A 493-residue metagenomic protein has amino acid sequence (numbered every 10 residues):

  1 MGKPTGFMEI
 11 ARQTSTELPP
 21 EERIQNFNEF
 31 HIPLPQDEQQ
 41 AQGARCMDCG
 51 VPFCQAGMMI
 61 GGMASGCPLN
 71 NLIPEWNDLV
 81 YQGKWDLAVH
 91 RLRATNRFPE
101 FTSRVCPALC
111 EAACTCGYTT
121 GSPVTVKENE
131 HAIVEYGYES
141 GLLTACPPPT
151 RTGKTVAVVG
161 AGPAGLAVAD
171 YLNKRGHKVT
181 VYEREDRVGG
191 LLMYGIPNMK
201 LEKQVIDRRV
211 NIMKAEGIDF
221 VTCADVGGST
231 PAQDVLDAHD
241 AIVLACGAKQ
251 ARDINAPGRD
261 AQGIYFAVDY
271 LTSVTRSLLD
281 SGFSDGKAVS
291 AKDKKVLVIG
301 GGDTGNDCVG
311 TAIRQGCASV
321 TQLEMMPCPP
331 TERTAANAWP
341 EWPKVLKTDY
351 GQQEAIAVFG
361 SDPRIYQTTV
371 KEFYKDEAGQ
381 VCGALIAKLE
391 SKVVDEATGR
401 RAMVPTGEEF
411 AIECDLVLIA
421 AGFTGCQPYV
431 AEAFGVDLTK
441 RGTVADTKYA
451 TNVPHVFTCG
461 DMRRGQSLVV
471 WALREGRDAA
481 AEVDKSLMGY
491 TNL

Functional and structural regions predicted by a protein language model:
T5-I32, A41-A44, N70-V80, H90-L92 (+8 more regions): Beta1-alpha1 glycine-rich phosphate/pyrophosphate-binding loop at the start of Rossmann-like nucleotide-binding domains
R12-D37, Q42-R45, Y366-T368, Y374-K375 (+2 more regions): C-terminal catalytic lobe of FAD-dependent flavoproteins
Q25-E38, A64-S65, L69-R104, A108 (+2 more regions): Ferredoxin-type iron-sulfur electron-transfer modules in oxidoreductases and energy-metabolism complexes
A132-T150, R208-G228, A251-Q315, L438-N452: Glycine-rich dinucleotide-binding loop and its adjacent helix/turn
T150, T155-V159, D207-A256, K371-L385 (+3 more regions): Feature captures the FAD/FMN-dependent oxidoreductase FAD-binding
V159-P163, G300-G302, D461: Glycine-rich Rossmann-fold phosphate-binding loop(s) that bind the pyrophosphate of adenine dinucleotide cofactors
D260-D293, V393-Q466: FAD-site-proximal beta/loop scaffold in flavoenzymes
G305-C308, Q315, M462-Y490: A conserved FAD-binding loop/helix module that cradles the flavin
